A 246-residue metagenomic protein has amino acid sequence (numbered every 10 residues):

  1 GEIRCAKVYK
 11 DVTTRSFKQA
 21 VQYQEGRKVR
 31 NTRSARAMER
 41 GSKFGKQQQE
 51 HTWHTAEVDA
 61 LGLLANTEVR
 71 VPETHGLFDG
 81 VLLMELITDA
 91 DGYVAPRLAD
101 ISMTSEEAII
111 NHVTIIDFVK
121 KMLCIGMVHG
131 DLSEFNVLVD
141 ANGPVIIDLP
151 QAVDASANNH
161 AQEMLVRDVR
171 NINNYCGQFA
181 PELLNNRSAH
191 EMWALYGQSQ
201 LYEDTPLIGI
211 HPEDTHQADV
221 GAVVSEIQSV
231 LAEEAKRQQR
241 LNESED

Functional and structural regions predicted by a protein language model:
G1-V94, C124: Conserved ATP-binding subdomain of kinase catalytic cores across diverse folds
K10, S16-R33, V94-P96, E106-I110 (+1 more regions): Active-site Asp-x-Gly
G80-L82, N136-V139, A189-G197: A glycine-rich phosphate-binding loop feature that marks nucleotide/adenosyl-phosphate handling sites
G92, D100-C124: An alpha-helical support segment within catalytic cores of ATP-dependent transferases
E106, T114, K121, V145 (+1 more regions): Regulatory N- and C-terminal appendages and interdomain linkers associated with kinase/kinase-like NTP transferase
C124-E134, V139: Catalytic-loop of the protein kinase fold
N136-D148: Conserved protein kinase catalytic/activation segment
